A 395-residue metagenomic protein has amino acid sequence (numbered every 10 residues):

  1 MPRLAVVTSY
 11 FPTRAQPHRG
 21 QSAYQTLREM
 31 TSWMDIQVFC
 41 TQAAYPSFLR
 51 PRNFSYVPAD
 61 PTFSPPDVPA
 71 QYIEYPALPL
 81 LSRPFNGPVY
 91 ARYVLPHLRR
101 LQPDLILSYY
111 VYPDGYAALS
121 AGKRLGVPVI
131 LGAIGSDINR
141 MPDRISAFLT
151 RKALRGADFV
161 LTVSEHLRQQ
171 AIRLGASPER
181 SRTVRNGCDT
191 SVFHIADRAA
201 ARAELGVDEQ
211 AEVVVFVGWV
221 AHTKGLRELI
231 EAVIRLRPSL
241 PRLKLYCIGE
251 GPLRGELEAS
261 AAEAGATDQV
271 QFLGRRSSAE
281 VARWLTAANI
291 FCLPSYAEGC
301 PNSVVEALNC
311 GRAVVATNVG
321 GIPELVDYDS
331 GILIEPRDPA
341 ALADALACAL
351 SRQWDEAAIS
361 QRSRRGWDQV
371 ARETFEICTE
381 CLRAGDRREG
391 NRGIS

Functional and structural regions predicted by a protein language model:
M1-P58, D368, D386: N-terminal subdomain of nucleotide-sugar transferases
A5, D208-K224, I230-V233: Conserved donor-binding/catalytic core segment of Leloir-type glycosyltransferases
N53-P61, H194-V207, E356, R387: A short helix/loop element that forms part of the nucleotide-sugar donor recognition site in Leloir-type
E258-R276: Nucleotide-activated donor-binding/catalytic signature segment of Leloir-type glycosyltransferases, i.e., the conserved
R275-R276, R283-A288: Short alpha-helical donor nucleotide-sugar binding micro-motif in glycosyltransferases
Y296: Aromatic "clamp/platform" in nucleotide-sugar-dependent glycosyltransferases that forms part of the donor/acceptor
A313-A316: Short hydrophobic beta-strand element within catalytic cores of glycosyltransferases and related nucleotide-activated
Y328, I332-P339, C348-R352: Conserved acidic donor-binding segment of nucleotide-sugar-dependent glycosyltransferases
